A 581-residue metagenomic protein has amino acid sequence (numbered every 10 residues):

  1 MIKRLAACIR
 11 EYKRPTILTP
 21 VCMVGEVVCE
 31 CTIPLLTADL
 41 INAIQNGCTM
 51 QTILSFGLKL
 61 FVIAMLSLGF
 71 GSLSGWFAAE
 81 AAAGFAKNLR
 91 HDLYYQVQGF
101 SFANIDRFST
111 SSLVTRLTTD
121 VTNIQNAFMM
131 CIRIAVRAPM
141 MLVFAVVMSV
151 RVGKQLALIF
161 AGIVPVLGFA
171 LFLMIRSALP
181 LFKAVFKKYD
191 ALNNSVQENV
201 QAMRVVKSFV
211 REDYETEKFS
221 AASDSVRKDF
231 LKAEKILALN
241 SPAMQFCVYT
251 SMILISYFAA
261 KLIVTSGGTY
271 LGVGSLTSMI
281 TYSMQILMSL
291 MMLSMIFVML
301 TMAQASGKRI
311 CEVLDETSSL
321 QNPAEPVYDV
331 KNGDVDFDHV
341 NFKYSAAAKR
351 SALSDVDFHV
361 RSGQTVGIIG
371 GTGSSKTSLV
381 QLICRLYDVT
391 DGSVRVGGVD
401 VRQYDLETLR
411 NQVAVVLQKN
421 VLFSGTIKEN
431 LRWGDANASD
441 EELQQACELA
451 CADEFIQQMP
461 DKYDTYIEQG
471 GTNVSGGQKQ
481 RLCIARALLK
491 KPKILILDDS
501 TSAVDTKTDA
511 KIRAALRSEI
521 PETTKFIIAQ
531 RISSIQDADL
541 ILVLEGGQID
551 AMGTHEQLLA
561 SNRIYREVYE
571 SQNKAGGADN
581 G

Functional and structural regions predicted by a protein language model:
M1-E11, L113: A short amphipathic helical element positioned immediately N-terminal to and/or at the very start of a transmembrane
R10, T16-L73, F77, V150-Q155 (+2 more regions): Transmembrane helix-loop-helix hairpins at lipid-water interfaces of multipass membrane proteins, especially the type-1
R10, V21, G25, C29-I33 (+6 more regions): Hydrophobic alpha-helical transmembrane segments of ABC transporter permease domains
E11-K13, G99-A103, T119-I132, V136 (+6 more regions): An intracellular "coupling" helix at the cytosolic face of ABC transporter transmembrane type-1 domains
V21-C22, C29-N42, I63-T110, V114 (+12 more regions): Juxtamembrane helix-loop junctions of ABC transporter transmembrane domains
I41, L93, V97, V206 (+2 more regions): Helix-loop junctions and hydrophobic alpha-helical segments within the transmembrane domains of large membrane
C48-S55, V62, M148-P165, K232-R309 (+1 more regions): Helix-loop-helix
Y328-G581: ABC-type nucleotide-binding domain
